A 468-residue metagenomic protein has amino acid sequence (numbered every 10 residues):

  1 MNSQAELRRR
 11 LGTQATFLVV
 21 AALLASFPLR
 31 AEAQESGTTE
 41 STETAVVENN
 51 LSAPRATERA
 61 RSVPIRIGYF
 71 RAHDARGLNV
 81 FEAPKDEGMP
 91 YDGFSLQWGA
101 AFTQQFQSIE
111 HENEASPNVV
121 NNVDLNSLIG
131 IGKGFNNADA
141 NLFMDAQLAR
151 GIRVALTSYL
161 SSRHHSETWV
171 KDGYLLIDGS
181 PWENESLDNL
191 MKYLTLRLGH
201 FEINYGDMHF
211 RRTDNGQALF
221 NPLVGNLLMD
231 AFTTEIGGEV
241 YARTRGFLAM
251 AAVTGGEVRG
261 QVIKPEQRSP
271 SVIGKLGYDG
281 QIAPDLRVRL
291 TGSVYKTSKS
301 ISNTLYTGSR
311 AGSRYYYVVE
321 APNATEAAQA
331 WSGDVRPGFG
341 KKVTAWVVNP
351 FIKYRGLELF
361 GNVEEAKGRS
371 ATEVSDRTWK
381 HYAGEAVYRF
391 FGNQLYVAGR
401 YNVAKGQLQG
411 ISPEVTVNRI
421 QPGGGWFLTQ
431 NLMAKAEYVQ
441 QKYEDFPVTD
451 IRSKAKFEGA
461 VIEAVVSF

Functional and structural regions predicted by a protein language model:
N2, S36-E40, T44-V46, R59-P64 (+8 more regions): Outer-membrane beta-barrel pore domains
N2-S3, L7, F17, F27-Q105 (+3 more regions): N-terminal periplasmic/intermembrane-space "pro-region" immediately following the signal or transit peptide
R10-A21: Sec-dependent N-terminal signal peptides
V20-P28, E385: A broad helix-preferring feature
A56-V63, F135, L198-E202, H209-T213 (+2 more regions): A broad, low-specificity signal for short, low-complexity segments enriched in glycine/proline and polar/charged
K85-A115, D124-R259, P265-K299, Y382-A398 (+3 more regions): Outer membrane beta-barrel
N118: Histidine- and aromatic-enriched segments that form or immediately flank copper-ligand environments
